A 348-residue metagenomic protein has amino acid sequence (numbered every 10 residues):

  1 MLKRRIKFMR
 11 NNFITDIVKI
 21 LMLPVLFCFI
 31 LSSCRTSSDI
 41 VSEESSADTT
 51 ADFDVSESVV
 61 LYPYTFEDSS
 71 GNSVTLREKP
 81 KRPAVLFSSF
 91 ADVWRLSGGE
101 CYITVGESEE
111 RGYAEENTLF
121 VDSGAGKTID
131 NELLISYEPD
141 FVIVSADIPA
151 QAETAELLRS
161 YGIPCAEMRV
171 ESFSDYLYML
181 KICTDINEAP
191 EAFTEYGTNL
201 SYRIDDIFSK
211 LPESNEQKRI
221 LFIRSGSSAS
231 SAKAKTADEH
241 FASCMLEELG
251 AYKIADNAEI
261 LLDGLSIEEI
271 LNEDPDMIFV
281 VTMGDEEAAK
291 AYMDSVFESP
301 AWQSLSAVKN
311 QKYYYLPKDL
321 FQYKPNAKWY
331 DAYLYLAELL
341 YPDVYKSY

Functional and structural regions predicted by a protein language model:
L2-K3, F13, C34-S89, E191-I223 (+1 more regions): Bacterial Sec-exported substrate-binding components of ABC uptake systems
I14-S38: Sec-dependent N-terminal signal peptides of Gram-positive bacterial secreted proteins and lipoproteins
V60, L177-Y178, I182-D185, E191-T198 (+2 more regions): Structured C-terminal subdomain patch of bacterial secreted/periplasmic proteins
D68-G71, L119-N131, A258-I267: Short helix-initiation/N-cap motifs at beta->coil->alpha
R82-Y137, F141-I148: A short, structured surface patch at a secondary-structure boundary
S108-E109, Y113, A232-L262: Alpha-helical, coiled-coil/dimerization segments enriched in small aliphatic residues
N131-V144, I163, I267-V280: Proline-aspartate-enriched helix->loop->beta-strand connector
A150-E153, R169-I182, E216-F241: Extracytoplasmic ligand-binding site segments that recognize negatively charged/polar headgroups
